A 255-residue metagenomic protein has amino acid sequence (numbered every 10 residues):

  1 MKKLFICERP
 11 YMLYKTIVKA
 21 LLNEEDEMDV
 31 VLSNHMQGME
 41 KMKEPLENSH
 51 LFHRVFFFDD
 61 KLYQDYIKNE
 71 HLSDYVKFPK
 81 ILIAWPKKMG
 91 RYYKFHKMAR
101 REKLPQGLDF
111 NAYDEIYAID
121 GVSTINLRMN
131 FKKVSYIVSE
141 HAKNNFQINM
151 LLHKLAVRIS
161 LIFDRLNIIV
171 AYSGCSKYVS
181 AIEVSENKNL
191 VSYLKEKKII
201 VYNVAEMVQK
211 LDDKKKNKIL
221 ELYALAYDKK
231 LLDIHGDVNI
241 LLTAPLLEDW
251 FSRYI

Functional and structural regions predicted by a protein language model:
M1-I255: Catalytic-core helical/loop segments in enzymes performing group transfer/polymerization on anionic/lipid-linked
